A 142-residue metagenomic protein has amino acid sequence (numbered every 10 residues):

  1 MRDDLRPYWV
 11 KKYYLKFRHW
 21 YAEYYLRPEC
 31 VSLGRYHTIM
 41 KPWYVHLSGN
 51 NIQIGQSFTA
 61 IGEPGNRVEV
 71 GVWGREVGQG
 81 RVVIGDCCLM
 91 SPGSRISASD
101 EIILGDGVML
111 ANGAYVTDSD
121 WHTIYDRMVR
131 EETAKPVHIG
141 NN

Functional and structural regions predicted by a protein language model:
M1-T117, K135-N142: Domain-scale signature associated with acetyltransferase and cell-envelope carbohydrate enzymes
S119-W121: Cytochrome P450 core scaffold surrounding the K-helix E-X-X-R motif and the conserved "meander" helix-loop region
I124: Catalytic loop of short-chain dehydrogenase/reductase
M128: Conserved phosphate-interacting/catalytic interface
